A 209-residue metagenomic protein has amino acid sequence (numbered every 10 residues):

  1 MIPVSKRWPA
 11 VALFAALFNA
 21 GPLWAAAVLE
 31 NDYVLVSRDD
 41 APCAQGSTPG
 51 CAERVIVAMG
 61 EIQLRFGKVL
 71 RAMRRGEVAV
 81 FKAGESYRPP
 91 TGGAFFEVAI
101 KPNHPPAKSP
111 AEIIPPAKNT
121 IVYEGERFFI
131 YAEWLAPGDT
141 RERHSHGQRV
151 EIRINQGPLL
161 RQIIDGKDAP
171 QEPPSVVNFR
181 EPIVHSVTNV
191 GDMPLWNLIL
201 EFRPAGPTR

Functional and structural regions predicted by a protein language model:
I2-A12: Bacterial N-terminal signal peptides that target proteins for export
A10-P22: Bacterial N-terminal signal peptides
L23-A27: Boundary at the C-terminal end of the N-terminal hydrophobic targeting segment
L35-G50, Q63, F129-S145, Q162-I164 (+1 more regions): Conserved short histidine dyad/triad with adjacent acidic residue
G50-G67, H146-D165: Glycine- and acidic-residue-biased ligand/ion/polar-headgroup-sensing regions
A58, Y87-P90, V187-V190: Asparagine-centered strand-capping/turn motif at beta-strand->loop junctions
G67-G84, I164-P182: Short acidic-glycine-tyrosine-enriched beta hairpin
G92-A107, M193-P207: A short hydrophobic beta-strand segment most commonly corresponding to one strand of the jelly-roll/cupin
